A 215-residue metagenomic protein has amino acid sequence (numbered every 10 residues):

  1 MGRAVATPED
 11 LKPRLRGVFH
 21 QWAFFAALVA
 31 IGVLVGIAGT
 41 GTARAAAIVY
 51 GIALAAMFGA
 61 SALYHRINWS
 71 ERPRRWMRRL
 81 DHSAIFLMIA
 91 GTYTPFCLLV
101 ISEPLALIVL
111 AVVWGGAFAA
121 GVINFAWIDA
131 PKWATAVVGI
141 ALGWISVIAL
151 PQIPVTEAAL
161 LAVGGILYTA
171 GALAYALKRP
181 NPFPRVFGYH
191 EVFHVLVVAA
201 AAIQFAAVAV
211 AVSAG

Functional and structural regions predicted by a protein language model:
M1-G215: Multi-pass alpha-helical transmembrane bundles in non-GPCR membrane proteins that perform intramembrane catalysis
